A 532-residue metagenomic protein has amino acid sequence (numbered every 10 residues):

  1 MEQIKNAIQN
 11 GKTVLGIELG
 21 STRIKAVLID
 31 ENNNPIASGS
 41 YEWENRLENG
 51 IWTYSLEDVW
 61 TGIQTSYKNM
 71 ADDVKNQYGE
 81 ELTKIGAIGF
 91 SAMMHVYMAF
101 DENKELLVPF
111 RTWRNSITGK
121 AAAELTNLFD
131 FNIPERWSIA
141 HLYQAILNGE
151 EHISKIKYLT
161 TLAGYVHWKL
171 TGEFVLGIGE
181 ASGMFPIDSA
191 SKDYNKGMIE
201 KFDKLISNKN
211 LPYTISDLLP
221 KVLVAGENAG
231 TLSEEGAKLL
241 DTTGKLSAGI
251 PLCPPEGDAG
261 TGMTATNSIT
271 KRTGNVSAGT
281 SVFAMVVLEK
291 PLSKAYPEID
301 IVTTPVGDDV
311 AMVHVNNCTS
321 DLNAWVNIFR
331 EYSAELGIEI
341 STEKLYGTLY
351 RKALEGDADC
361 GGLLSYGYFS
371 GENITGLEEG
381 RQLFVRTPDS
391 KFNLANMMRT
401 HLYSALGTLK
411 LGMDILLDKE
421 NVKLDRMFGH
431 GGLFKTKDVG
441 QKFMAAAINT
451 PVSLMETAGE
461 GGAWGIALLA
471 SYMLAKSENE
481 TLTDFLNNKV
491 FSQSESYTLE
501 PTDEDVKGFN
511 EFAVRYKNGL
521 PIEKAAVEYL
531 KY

Functional and structural regions predicted by a protein language model:
M1-V108, A123, K155, S216 (+5 more regions): N-terminal glycine/serine-rich phosphate-binding loop of ATP-dependent small-molecule kinases, especially carbohydrate
E2-Q9, L15-G16, L82, A123-E135 (+4 more regions): Active-site core segments that coordinate phosphate-bearing ligands/cofactors across diverse enzyme families
S40, T112, T498: Conserved beta-strand positions that form and line the central face of beta-propeller blades
K75-T112, N132-P134, H167-G179, G183-D188 (+1 more regions): Short beta-strand-loop/turn "lid" adjacent to the catalytic site in phosphate-handling enzymes
N115: Carbohydrate-associated surface elements
T118: Gly/Ser-rich phosphate-binding catalytic loop and adjacent alpha/beta segment that cradle a phosphoryl group at enzyme
S138: Internal, well-ordered alpha/beta segment that forms a basic, Gly-enriched binding/recognition surface
